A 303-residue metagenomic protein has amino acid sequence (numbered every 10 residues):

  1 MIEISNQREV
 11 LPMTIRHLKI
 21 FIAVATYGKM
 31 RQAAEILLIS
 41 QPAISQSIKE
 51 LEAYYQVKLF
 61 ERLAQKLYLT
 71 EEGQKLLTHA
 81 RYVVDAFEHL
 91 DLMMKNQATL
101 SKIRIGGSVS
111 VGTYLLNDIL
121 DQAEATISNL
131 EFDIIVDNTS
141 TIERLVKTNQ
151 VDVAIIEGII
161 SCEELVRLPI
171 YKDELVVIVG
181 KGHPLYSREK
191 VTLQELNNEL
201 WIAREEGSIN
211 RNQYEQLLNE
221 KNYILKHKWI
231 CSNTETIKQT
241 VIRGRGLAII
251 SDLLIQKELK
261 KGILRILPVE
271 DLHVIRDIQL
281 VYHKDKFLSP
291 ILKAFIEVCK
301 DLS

Functional and structural regions predicted by a protein language model:
I22-S40: Short helix-boundary/capping micro-motifs
L51-E52, A123: Conserved amphipathic alpha-helical core elements
E52-L69: A short LG(V/I)-centered, amphipathic sequence patch enriched for acidic residue(s) preceding the LG motif
L100-E163, C231: Central regulatory/effector-binding core of bacterial HTH transcription factors
L115, R265-S303: A late-sequence structural motif
N138-E143, K147-V151, I156-E157, E215-L267: Hydrophobic hinge/microswitch elements
L165-W201, E205: Flexible hinge/capping segments at coil-to-helix
E199-K221, L288-L292, I296-E297: Secondary-structure junction motif
